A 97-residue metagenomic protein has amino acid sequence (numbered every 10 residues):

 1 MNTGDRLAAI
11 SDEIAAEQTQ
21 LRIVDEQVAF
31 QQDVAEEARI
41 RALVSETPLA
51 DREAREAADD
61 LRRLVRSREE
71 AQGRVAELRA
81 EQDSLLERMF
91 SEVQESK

Functional and structural regions predicted by a protein language model:
M1-I14, M89-K97: Short, charge-rich amphipathic alpha-helices with coiled-coil/heptad character
N2, A35-E37, L64: General helical secondary-structure elements
R6, I23-E26, E56: N-terminal secretion-targeting helices of virulence/extracellular proteins, encompassing both classical Sec signal
S11-T19, I23-E26: N-terminal acidic leader/helix
Q20-L21, D60-E81: Amphipathic alpha-helical coiled-coil segments
I23, F30, E37, L43-V44 (+5 more regions): Heptad-repeat coiled-coil alpha-helices
S45-S67: Short, glycine/alanine-rich amphipathic alpha-helical segment that often forms an alpha-turn-alpha hairpin
